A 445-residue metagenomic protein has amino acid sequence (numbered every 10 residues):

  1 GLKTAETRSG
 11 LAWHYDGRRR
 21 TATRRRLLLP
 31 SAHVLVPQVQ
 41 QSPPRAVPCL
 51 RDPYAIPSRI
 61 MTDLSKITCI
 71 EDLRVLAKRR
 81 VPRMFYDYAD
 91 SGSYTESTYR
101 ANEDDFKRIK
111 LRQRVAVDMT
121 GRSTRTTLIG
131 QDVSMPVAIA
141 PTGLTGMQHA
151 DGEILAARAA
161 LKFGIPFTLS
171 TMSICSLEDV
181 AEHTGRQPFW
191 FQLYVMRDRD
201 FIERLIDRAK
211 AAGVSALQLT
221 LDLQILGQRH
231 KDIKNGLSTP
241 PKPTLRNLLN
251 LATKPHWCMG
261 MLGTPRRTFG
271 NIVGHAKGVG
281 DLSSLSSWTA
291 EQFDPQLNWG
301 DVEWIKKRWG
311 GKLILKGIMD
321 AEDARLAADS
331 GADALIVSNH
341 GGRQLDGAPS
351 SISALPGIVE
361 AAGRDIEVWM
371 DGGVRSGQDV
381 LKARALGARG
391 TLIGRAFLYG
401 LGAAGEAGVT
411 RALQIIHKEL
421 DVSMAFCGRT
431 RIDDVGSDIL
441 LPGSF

Functional and structural regions predicted by a protein language model:
Y54, I60-Q131, L237-L297, D433-V435 (+1 more regions): An N-cap/entry alpha-helix motif that binds or orients negatively charged groups
Y54-A55, R59-K107, S353-F445: Alpha/beta catalytic cores of nucleotide-metabolism and tRNA/nucleoside-modifying enzymes
V133-M172: Glycine-rich active-site/cofactor-binding loop and its immediate structural neighborhood
A140-P141, Q192-Y194, Q218-D222: Short beta-strand segments
L177-R186, A328: Acidic (Asp/Glu)-rich catalytic clusters
R204-M370, L381, L386-R389, I393-R395 (+1 more regions): Alpha/beta enzyme core
